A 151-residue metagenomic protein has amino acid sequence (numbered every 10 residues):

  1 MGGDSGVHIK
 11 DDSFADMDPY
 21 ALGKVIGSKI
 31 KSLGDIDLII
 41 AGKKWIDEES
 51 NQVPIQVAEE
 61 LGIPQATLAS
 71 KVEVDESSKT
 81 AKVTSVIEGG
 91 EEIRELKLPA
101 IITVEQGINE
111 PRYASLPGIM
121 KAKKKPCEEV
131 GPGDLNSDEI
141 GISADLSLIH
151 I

Functional and structural regions predicted by a protein language model:
M1-I149: N-terminal glycine-rich FAD/FM-binding segment characteristic of electron-transfer flavoproteins
